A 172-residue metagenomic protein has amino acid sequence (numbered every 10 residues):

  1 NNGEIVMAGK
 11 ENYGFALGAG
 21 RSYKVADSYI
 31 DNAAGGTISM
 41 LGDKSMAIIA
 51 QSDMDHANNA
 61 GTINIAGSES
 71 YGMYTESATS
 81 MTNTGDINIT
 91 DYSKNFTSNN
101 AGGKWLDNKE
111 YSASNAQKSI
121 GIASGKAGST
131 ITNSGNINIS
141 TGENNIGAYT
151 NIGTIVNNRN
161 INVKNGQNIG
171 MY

Functional and structural regions predicted by a protein language model:
N1-Q167, Y172: Surface-exposed loop/turn motifs in large extracellular/passenger domains
